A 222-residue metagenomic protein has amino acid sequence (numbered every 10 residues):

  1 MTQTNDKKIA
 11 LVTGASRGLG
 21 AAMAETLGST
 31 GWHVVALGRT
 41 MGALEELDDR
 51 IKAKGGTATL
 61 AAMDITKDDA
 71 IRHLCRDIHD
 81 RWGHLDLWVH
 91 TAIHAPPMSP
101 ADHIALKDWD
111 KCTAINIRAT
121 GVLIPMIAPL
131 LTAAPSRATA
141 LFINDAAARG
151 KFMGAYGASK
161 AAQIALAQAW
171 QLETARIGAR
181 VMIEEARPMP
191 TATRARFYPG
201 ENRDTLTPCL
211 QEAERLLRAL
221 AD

Functional and structural regions predicted by a protein language model:
T13, L85-I93, N116, L141-F142 (+1 more regions): Rossmann-fold scaffold of SDR-type NAD(P)-dependent oxidoreductases
S16-R17: Conserved glycine-rich cofactor-binding loop
T30-E46: Conserved glycine-rich Rossmann-like NAD(P)H-binding loop of the short-chain dehydrogenase/reductase
R72, I93-D110: Conserved mid-core segment of classical short-chain dehydrogenase/reductases
R76, D80, I115-S136, Q171-L172: Amphipathic alpha-helical dimer-interface segment in Rossmann-like NAD(P)H-dependent oxidoreductases
I93-H94, T132, S136-R176, P188: Catalytic loop of short-chain dehydrogenase/reductase
D102-V122, A140-L141, Q163: Catalytic Tyr-X3-Lys loop
R176-A179, I183-T191, P199-D222: C-terminal helical subdomain
